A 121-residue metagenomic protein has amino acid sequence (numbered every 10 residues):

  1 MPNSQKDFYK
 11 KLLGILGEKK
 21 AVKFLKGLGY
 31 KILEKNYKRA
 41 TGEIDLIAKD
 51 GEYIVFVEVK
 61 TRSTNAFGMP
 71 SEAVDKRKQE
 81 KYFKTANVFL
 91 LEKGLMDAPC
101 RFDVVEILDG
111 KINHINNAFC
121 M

Functional and structural regions predicted by a protein language model:
M1-E34: Acidic-basic catalytic patches of nuclease active cores, encompassing PD-(D/E)XK and other metal-cofactor nuclease
P2, T61-D109: Catalytic cores of nucleic-acid endonucleases
L13, K38, I112: Basic, glycine-rich
K26-G27, V59, I115: Alpha-helical transmembrane bundles and membrane-interface segments of multipass inner-membrane proteins
A40-G42: Short acidic/glycine-enriched loop/turn segments that link adjacent beta-strands
I44-A66, Y82: Conserved catalytic cores of phosphodiester-cleaving nucleases, focusing on short active-site segments
Y53-V55, R101-D103, N113: Protein kinase-like catalytic core scaffold
I107-M121: Short, low-complexity, polybasic intrinsically disordered segments
